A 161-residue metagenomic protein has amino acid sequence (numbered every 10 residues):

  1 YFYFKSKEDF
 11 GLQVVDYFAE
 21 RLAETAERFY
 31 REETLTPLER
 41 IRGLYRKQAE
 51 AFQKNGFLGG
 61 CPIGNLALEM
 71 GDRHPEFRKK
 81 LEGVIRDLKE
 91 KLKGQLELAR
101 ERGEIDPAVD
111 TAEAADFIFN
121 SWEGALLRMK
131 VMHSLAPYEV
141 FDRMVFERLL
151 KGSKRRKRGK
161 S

Functional and structural regions predicted by a protein language model:
K5, D9-E32, E39-K54, G83-E90 (+2 more regions): Alpha-helical structural segments
A26-Y30, F52, G71-H74, A125-K130: Short amphipathic alpha-helical interaction patches enriched in hydrophobic/aromatic residues with interspersed Lys/Arg
R40, N55-E76: Amphipathic alpha-helical segments used for helix-helix packing
A51-N55, L98, I118-A136, R148-R155: Amphipathic C-terminal alpha-helical segment
G64, V109-R128, M144: Hydrophobic alpha-helical segments that form the core of small-molecule binding pockets and/or dimer interfaces
R73-P75, I85-A114, K151-R158: Hydrophobic alpha-helical bundle segments that form small-molecule/ligand-binding pockets
